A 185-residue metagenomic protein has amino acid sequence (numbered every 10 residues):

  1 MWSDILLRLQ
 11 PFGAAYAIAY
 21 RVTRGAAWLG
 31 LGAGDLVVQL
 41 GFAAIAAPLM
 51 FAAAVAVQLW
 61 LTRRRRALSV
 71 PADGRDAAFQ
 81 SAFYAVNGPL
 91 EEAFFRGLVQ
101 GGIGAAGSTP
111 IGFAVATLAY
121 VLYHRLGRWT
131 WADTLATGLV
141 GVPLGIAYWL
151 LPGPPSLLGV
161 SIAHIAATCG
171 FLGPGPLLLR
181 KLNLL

Functional and structural regions predicted by a protein language model:
W2, Q10, Y20, W28 (+3 more regions): A residue-identity detector for tryptophan
W2-D4, T23-G88, Q100-A106, K181-L185: Juxtamembrane helix-loop-helix connectors linking adjacent transmembrane helices in multi-pass membrane enzymes
L7-Y16: Alpha-helical transmembrane segments
A14, F51, T168-F171: Helical transmembrane-bundle signal
Y16-V22: Alpha-helical transmembrane segments of multi-pass membrane proteins
D73-L185: Transmembrane helix-loop-helix hairpins at the membrane interface of multi-pass integral membrane proteins
